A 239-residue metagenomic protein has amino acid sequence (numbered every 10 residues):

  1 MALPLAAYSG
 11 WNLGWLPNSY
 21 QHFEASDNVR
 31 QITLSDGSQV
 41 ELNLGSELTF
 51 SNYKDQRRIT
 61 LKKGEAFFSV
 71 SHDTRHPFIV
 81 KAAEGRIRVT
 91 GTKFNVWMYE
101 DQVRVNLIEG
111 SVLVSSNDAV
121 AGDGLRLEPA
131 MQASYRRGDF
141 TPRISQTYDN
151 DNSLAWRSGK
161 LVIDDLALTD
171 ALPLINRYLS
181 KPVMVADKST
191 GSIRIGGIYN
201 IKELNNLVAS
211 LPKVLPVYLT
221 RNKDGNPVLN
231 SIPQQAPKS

Functional and structural regions predicted by a protein language model:
A2-S239: A residue-level detector for the "anchor" residue at the start of short, highly conserved motifs
